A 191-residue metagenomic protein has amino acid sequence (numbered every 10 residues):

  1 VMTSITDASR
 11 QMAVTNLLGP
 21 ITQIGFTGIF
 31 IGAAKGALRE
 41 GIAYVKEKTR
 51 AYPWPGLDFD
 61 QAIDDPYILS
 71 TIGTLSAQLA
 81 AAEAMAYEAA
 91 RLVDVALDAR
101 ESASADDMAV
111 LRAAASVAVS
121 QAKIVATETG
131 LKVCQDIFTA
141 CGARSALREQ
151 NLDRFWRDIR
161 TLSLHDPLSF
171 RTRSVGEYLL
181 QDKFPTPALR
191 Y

Functional and structural regions predicted by a protein language model:
V1-L79: Glycine-rich beta->alpha junctions and the first turn(s) of the following alpha-helix
P20, I24, S116, K123 (+1 more regions): Short, charged/polar micro-motifs that form catalytic or ligand-binding hotspots
T27, I72-L75, R112-A115, V119 (+1 more regions): Hydrophobic packing residues in well-ordered alpha-helices of helical domains and bundles
A33, E40, T74, Q78-A81 (+4 more regions): Charged, amphipathic alpha-helical oligomerization/scaffolding segments
A37-Y44, M85-E88, L92, D136 (+1 more regions): Generic, well-ordered alpha-helical scaffold segments in large soluble proteins
A80-I124, F138-C141: C-terminal helix-coil-helix/basic helical segment that borders enzyme active sites and/or dimer interfaces and provides
K132-F138, T172-R173: Short segments within alpha-helical structural elements
C141-Y191: Glycine-rich phosphate/cofactor-binding loops in nucleotide/flavin-utilizing enzymes
